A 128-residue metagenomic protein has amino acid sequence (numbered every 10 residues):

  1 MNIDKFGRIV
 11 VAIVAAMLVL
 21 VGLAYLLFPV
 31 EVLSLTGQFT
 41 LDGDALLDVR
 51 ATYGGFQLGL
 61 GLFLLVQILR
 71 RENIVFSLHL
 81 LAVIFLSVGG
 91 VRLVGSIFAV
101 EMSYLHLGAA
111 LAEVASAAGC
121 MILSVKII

Functional and structural regions predicted by a protein language model:
M1-K5, L23-V30, R50-L64: Hydrophobic alpha-helical transmembrane segments
M1-L18: Cytosolic juxtamembrane helix and N-cap/initiation of the first transmembrane helix
M17-D44: Hydrophobic transmembrane helix segments
L20, I84-V94: Aromatic-anchored segments of alpha-helical transmembrane domains
L46-V66, V83-S87, A118: Core segments of alpha-helical transmembrane spans in multipass integral membrane proteins
L62-L78: Juxtamembrane helix-break-helix junctions at the cytosolic face of small multi-pass alpha-helical membrane proteins
E101-A112: Non-cytosolic membrane-interface motifs at loop->transmembrane helix junctions
A115-I128: Membrane-water interface at the C-terminal end of transmembrane alpha helices
